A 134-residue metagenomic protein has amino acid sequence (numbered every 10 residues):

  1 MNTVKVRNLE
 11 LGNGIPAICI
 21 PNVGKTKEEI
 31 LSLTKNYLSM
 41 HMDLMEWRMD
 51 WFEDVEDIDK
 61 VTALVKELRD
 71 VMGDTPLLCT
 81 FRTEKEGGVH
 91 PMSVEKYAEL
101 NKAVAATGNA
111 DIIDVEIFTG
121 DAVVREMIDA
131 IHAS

Functional and structural regions predicted by a protein language model:
M1-S32: N-terminal amphipathic alpha-helix/helix-capping segment at the start of soluble metabolic enzymes
N2, I30, V61, Y97 (+1 more regions): Amphipathic coiled-coil/heptad-repeat helices and related helical stalk/stem segments that mediate oligomerization
R7, F52-L68, I117-H132: Active-site-adjacent beta->alpha loops and helix N-cap segments on the catalytic face of soluble alpha/beta enzymes
G14-I18, H41-D43, G73-L77, N109-D111 (+1 more regions): Short, well-ordered coil/turn segments that N-cap beta-strands
C19-P21, K27-M40, P91-S93, I112 (+2 more regions): Extended, well-folded catalytic/binding cores that form a central cleft or groove in large enzyme and scaffold domains
V23, L44-D54, S93, Y97 (+1 more regions): Catalytic beta/alpha-barrel core
G24, L31-M72: Extreme N-terminal leader/targeting regions
D57-E67, V71-T107: N-terminal active-site wall of soluble small-molecule enzyme domains
